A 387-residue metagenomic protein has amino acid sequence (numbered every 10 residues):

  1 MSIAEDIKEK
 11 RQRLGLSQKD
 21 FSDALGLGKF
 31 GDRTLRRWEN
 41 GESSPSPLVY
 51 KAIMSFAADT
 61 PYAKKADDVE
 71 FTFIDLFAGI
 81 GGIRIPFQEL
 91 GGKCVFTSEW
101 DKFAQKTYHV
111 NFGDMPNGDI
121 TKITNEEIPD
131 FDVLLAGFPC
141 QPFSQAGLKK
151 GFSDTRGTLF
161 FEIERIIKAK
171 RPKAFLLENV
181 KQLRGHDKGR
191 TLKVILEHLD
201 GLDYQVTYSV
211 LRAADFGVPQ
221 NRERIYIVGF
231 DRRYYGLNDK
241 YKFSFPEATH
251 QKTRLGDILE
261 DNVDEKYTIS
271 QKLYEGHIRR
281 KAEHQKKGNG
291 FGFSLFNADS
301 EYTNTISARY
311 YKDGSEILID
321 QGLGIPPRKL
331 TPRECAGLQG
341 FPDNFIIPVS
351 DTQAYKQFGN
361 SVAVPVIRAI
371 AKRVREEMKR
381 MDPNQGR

Functional and structural regions predicted by a protein language model:
M1-L14: A short, Lys/Arg-rich alpha-helix, primarily the initiator
D6, S17-D20, V49: Residues that mark the N-terminal boundary/hinge immediately upstream of a DNA-recognition element
R11, S22-L25, M54: The alpha-helix within a helix-turn-helix
Q18-F21, L27, D32-T34, E275-R387: C-terminal target-recognition/interaction regions appended to catalytic cores
E42-K64: DNA major-groove recognition helix of helix-turn-helix/homeodomain DNA-binding modules
D59-R171, K181-R184, R190: Core alpha/beta nucleotide-donor-binding catalytic domains of modification enzymes
I123-V133, F143-T305, R309-Y311: Class I S-adenosyl-L-methionine
